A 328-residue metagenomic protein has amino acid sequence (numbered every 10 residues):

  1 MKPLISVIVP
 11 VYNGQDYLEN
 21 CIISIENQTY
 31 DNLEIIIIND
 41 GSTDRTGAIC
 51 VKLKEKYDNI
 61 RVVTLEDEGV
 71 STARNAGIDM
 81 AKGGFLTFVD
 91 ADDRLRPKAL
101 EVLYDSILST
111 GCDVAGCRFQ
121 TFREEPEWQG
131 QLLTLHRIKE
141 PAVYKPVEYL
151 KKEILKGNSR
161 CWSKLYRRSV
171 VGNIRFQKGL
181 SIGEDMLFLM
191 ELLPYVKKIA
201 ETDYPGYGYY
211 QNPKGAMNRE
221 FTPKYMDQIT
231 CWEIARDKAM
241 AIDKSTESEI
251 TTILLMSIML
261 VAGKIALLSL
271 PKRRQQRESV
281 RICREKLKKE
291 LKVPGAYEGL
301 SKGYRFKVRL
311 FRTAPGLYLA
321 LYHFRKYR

Functional and structural regions predicted by a protein language model:
M1-N27: N-proximal low-complexity "stem/linker" segments adjacent to membrane-targeting elements
D16-E19, L33, D44-L53, R94 (+1 more regions): Acidic helix N-cap motif at the loop->helix transition within catalytic regions of sugar-transfer enzymes
S24, D31, N39-A48, E66: A conserved acidic beta->alpha catalytic loop
L65-A81, V102: Glycine-rich, basic loop-to-helix element that forms the pyrophosphate-binding segment of sugar-nucleotide handling
V70, A91-A200, Y207-P223: Donor-binding/catalytic cores of nucleotide-activated saccharide and glycerol-phosphate transferases/polymerases
L86: Short aromatic/hydrophobic "clamp" motif used to bind/position activated sugar donors
K197, Y204-N212, N218-S245, L260-L291: Catalytic core of nucleotide-sugar-dependent glycosyltransferases
L267-R328: Membrane-interface aromatic/basic loop that binds lipid-linked glycans or pyrophosphate carriers, typified by
